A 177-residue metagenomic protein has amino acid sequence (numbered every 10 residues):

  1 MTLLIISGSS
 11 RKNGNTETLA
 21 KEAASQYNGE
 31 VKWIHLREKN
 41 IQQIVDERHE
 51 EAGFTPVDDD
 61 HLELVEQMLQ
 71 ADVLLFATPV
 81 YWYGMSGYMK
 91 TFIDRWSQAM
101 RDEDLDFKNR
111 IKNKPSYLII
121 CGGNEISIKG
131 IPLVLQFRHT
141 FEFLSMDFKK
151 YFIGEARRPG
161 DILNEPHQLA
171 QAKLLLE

Functional and structural regions predicted by a protein language model:
M1-E103, I153, P159-I162, P166-E177: N-terminal beta1-alpha1-beta2 submodule of the flavodoxin-like/Rossmannoid cofactor-binding fold
L105-K149: Short, glycine-/small-residue-rich phosphate/pyrophosphate-handling segment
G122-E125, E155-P159: A short, flexible beta-alpha/helix-coil linker loop
